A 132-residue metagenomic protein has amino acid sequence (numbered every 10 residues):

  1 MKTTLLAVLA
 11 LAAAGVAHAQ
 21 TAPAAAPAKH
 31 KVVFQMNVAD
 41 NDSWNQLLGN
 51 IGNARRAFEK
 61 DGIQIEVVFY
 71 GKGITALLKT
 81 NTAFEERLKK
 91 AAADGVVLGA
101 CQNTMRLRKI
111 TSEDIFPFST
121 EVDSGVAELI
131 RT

Functional and structural regions predicted by a protein language model:
M1-T4: Positively charged n-region of N-terminal signal peptides that target proteins for export
A7-G15: Bacterial N-terminal signal peptides
Q20-T132: Secreted/extracellular ectodomain signature
